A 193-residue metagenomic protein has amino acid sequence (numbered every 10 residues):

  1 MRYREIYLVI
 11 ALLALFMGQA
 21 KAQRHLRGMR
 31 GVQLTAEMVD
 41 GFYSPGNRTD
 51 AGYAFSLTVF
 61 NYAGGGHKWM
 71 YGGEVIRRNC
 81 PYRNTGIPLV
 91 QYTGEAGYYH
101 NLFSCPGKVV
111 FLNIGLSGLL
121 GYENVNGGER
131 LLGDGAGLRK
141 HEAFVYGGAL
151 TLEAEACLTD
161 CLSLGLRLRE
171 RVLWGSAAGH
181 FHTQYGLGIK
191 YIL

Functional and structural regions predicted by a protein language model:
M1-M29: Cleavable N-terminal export/targeting peptides
K21-G72, K190-I192: Short glycine/proline- and aromatic-enriched beta-strand/turn motifs that initiate or cap beta-hairpins
R24-V32, G65-W69, K108-I114, E142-F144 (+2 more regions): Outer-envelope beta-barrel architecture signal
M38-F42, N79, G133-L138, R169-V172: Extracytoplasmic loops and strand-loop junctions of Gram-negative outer membrane beta-barrel proteins
P45-A51, N84-Q91, G137-F144, A177-H182: Replace "Gram-negative outer membrane beta-barrel proteins" with "bacterial and organellar outer membrane beta-barrel
T58-L132, Y191: Gram-negative (and chloroplast) outer-membrane scaffold detector with strong preference for beta-barrel transmembrane
L138, V145-A156: Acidic, glycine-rich flexible loop segments
F181-L193: Outer-membrane beta-barrel "beta-signal"
